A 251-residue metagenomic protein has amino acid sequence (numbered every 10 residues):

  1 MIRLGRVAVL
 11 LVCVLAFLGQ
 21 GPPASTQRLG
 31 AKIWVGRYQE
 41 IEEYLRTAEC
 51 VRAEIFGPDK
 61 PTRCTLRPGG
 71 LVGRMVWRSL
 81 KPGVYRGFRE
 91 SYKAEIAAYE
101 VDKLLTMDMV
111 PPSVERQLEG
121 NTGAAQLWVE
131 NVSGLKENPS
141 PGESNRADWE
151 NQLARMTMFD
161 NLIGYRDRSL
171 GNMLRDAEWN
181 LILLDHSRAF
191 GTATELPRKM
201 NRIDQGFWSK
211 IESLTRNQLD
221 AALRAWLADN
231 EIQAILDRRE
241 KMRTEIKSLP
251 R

Functional and structural regions predicted by a protein language model:
M1-V9: Bacterial N-terminal signal peptides that target proteins for export
A8-G19: Bacterial N-terminal signal peptides
Q20-T26: Boundary at the C-terminal end of the N-terminal hydrophobic targeting segment
E43-S144, N161, Y165: Conserved ATP-binding subdomain of kinase catalytic cores across diverse folds
R67, E90, D176-R251: C-terminal catalytic region of ATP-dependent kinase domains
E119-L162, M200-G206, K210-Q233, R239-E240: ATP-dependent phospho-/nucleotidyl transfer catalytic cores
S169-L170: Canonical protein kinase catalytic loop motif
